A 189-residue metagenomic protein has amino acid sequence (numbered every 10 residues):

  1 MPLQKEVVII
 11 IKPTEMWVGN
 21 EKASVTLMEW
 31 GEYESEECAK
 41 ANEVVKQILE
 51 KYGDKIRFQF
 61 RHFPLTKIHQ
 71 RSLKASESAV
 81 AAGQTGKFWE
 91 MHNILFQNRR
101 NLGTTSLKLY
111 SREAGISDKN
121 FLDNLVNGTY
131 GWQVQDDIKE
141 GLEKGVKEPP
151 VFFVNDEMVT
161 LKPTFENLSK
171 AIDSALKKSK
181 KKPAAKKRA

Functional and structural regions predicted by a protein language model:
M1-V7, K186-A189: N-terminal targeting signals for export/organelle localization
V7-V8, N20, S78, S111 (+1 more regions): Alpha-helical interaction segments
V8-V25: A short beta-strand-turn-helix
W17-V18, L102, V159: Short clusters of hydrophobic/aromatic residues that line enzyme substrate/ligand-binding pockets
A23, D54, E148: Short coil/turn segments at beta-strand junctions that form active-site/ligand-binding loops
T26, W30, E37-Q47, L109-A189: C-terminal cap of thioredoxin/glutaredoxin-like
M28-E113, S117, D173, K182-K186: Structural alpha/beta surface segment adjacent to cysteine/selenocysteine redox centers across thiol/disulfide enzymes
